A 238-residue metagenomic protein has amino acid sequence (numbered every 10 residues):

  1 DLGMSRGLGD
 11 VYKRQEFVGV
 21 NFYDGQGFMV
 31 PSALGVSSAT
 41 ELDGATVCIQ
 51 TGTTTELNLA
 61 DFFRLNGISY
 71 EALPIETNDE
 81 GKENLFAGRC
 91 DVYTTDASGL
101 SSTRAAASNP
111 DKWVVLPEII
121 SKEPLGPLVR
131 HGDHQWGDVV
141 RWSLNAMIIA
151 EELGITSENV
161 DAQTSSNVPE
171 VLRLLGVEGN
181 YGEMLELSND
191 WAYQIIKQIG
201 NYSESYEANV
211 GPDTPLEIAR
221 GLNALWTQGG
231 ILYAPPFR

Functional and structural regions predicted by a protein language model:
D1-Y12: Single conserved hydrophobic/aromatic residue that forms the stacking wall/gate of nucleotide- or nucleobase-binding
R6, D91-D96, V114: Paired acidic/hydrophobic, glycine-rich loop segments that form the ligand-binding mouth/hinge of periplasmic-binding
D10-G19, D24, R64-G67, T103-E118 (+2 more regions): Ligand-binding "clamshell"
Y23-K82: Bilobed "Venus flytrap"/periplasmic-binding protein-like clamshell domains and structurally analogous long
P31-V36, T40, A45-T46, T53 (+3 more regions): Extended ligand-binding regions for polar small-molecule ligands
L59, L100-T103: Hydrophobic packing residues within well-ordered alpha-helices of enzyme cores
N78-N84, C90, L100: Short, hydrophobic alpha-helical packing/hinge segments within bilobed ligand-binding/sensory domains
G179-R238: C-terminal functional modules
